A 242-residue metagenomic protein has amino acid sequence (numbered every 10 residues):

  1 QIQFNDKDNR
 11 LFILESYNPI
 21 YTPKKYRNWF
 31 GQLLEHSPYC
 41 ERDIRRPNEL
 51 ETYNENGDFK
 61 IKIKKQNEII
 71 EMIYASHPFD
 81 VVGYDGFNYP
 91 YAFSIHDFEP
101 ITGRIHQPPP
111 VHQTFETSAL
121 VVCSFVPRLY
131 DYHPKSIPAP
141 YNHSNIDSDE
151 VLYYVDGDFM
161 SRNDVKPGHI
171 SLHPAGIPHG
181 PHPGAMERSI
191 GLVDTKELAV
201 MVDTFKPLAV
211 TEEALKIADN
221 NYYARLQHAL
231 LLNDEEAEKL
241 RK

Functional and structural regions predicted by a protein language model:
Q1-K242: Jelly-roll (double-stranded beta-helix
